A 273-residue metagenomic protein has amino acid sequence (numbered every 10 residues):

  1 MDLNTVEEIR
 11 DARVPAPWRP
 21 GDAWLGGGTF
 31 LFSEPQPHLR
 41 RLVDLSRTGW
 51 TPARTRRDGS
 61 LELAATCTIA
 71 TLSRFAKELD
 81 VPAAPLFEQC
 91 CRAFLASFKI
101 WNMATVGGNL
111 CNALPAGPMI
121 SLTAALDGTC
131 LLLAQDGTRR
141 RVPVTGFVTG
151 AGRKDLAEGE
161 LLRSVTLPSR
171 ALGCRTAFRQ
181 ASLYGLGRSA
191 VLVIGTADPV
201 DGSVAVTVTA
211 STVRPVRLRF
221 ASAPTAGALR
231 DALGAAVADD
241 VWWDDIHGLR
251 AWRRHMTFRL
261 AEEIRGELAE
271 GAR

Functional and structural regions predicted by a protein language model:
M1-R273: C-terminal structural segment of proteins
